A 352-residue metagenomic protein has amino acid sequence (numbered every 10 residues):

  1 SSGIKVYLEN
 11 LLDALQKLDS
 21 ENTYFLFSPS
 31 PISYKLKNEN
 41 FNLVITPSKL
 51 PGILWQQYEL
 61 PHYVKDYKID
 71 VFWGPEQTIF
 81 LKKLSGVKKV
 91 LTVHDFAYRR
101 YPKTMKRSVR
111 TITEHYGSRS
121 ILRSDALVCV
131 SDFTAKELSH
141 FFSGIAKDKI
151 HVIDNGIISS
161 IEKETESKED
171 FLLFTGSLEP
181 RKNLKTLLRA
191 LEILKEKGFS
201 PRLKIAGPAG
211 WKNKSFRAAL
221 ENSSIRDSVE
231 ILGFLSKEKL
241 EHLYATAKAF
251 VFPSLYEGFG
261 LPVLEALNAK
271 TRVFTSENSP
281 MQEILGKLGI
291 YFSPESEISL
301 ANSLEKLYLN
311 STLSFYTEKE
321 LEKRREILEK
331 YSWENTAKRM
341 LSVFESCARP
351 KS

Functional and structural regions predicted by a protein language model:
S1-S352: Carbohydrate transferase catalytic cores enriched for Leloir-type hexosyltransferases
